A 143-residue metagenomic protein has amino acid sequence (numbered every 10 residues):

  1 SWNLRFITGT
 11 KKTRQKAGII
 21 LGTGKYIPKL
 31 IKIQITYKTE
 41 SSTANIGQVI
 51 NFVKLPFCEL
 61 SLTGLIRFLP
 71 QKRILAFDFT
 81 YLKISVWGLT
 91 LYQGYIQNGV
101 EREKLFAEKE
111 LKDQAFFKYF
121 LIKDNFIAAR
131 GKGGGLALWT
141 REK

Functional and structural regions predicted by a protein language model:
S1-K143: Soluble ligand-binding/transfer domains with enclosed cavities or grooves
